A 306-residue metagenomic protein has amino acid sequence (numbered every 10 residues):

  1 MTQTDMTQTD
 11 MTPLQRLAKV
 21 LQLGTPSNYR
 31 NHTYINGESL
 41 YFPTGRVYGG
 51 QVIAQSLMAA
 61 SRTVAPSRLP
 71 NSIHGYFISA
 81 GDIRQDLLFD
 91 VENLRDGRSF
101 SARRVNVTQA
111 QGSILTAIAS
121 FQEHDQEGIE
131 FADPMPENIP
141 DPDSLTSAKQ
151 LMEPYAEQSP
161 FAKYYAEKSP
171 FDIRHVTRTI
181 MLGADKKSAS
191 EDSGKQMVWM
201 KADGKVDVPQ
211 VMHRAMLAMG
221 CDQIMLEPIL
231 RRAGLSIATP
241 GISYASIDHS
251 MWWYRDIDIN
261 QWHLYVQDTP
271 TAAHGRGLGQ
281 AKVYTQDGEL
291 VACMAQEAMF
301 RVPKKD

Functional and structural regions predicted by a protein language model:
M1-D306: Terminal targeting signals and extreme-terminal segments of soluble enzymes
